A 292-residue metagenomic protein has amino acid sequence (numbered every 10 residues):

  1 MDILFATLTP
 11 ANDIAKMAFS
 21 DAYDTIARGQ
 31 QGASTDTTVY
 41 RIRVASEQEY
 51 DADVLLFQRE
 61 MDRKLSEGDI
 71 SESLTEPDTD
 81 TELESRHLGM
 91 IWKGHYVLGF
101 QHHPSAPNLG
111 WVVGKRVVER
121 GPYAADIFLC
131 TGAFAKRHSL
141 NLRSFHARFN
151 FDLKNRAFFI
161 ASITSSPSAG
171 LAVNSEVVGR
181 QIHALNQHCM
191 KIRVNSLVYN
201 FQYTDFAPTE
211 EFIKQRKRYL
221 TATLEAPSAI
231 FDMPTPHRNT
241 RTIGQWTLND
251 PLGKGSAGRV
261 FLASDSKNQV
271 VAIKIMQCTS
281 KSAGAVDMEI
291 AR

Functional and structural regions predicted by a protein language model:
M1-H138, K154, P208-Q215: Intrinsically disordered, low-complexity acidic Ser/Thr-rich regulatory segments
D2, N12-A15, D24, D36-T38 (+4 more regions): C-terminal boundary/linker segments immediately following FHA domains
Y96-L197: Forkhead-associated
L248-S256, V260: Protein kinase glycine-rich loop
R259-T279: Glycine-rich ATP phosphate-binding loop
I275-R292: Conserved N-lobe beta3->alphaC-helix segment of eukaryotic protein kinase catalytic domains
